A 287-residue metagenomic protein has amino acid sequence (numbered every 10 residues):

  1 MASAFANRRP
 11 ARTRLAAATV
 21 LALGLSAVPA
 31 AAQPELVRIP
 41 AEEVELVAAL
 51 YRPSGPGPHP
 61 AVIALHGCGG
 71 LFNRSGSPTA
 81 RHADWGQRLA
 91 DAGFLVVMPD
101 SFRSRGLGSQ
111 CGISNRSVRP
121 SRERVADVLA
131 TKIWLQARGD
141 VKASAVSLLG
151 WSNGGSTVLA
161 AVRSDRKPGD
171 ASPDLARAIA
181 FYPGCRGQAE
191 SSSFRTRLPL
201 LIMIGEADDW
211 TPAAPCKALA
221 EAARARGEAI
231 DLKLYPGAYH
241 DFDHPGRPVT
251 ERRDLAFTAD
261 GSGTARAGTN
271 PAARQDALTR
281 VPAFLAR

Functional and structural regions predicted by a protein language model:
A16-S26: Bacterial N-terminal signal peptides
A32-G57: N-terminal cap/lid segment of alpha/beta-hydrolase-fold proteins
G57-H59, G67-L107, G187-Q188, D209-P212: Short substrate-entry loop that stabilizes the transition state in hydrolases
G70-R81, M98-E123, S164-D165, V249-G263: Cap/lid segment of the alpha/beta-hydrolase catalytic domain
L71-N73, R119-T196: Primarily recognizes the serine-hydrolase "nucleophile elbow" in alpha/beta-hydrolase and SGNH/GDSL folds
I202-I204: Short beta-strand/loop motif that positions the catalytic acidic residue of the alpha/beta-hydrolase fold
P212-A222: Short alpha-helix in the alpha/beta-hydrolase fold that links the catalytic acid
A229-R287: C-terminal catalytic histidine-bearing segment of alpha/beta-hydrolase fold enzymes
